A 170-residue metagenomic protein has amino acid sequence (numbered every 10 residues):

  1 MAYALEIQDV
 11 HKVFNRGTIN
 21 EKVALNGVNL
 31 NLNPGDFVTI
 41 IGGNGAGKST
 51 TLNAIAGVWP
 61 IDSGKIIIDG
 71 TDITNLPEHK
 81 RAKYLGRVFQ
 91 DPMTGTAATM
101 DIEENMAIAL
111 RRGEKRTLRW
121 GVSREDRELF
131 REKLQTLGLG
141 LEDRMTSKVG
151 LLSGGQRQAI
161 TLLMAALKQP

Functional and structural regions predicted by a protein language model:
A2-A4, V13-G27, P77: A short, flexible loop at the N-terminus of ABC-type nucleotide-binding domains that lies
T18, P60, D72-G86, T94 (+2 more regions): ABC ATPase NBD coupling module
I41-G43: The feature captures the beta-strand-to-loop junction immediately N-terminal to the Walker
A56: Helix-to-loop junction immediately C-terminal to a conserved catalytic motif
G64-D72: Conserved ABC transporter NBD signature motif
N75, K133-L151, Q169: Conserved ABC nucleotide-binding domain
D91, T99-K115: Q-loop/switch helix immediately C-terminal to the Walker
A165-A166: ABC ATPase C-loop
